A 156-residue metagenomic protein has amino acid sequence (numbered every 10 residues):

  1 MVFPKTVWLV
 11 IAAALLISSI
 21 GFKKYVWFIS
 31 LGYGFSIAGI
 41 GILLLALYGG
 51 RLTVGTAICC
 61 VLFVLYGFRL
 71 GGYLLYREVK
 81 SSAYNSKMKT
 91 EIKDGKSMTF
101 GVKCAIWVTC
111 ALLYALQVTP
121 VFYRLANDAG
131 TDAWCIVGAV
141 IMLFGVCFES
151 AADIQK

Functional and structural regions predicted by a protein language model:
M1-K156: Membrane-anchoring alpha-helices and their flanking helix-loop junctions
